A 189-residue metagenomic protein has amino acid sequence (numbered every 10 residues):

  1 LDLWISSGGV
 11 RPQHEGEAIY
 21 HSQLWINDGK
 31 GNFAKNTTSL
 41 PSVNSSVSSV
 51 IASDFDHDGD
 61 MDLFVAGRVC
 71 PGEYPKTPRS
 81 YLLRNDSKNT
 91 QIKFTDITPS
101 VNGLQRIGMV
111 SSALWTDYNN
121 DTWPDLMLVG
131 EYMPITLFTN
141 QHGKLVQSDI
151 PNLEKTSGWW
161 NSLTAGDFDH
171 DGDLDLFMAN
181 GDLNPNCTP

Functional and structural regions predicted by a protein language model:
L1, I26, S39, V47-H57 (+8 more regions): Beta-propeller blade termini
L3-S6, V65-A66, L128, M178: Residue position within the beta-strands of beta-propeller blades
G8-V10, R68-C70, E131-Y132, G181-L183: Short loop/turn segments immediately following the C-termini of beta-strands
P12, H21-S45, K76, Y81-G108 (+1 more regions): Blade-edge motifs of beta-propeller repeat domains
Q13-Y20, G72-P78, G130-M133, C187-P189: Short, solvent-exposed loop/turn segments at conserved positions within beta-propeller repeat blades
K30, H57, S87-N89, N120 (+3 more regions): Short strand-connecting beta-turns/loops that link adjacent beta-strands
A52, V129-G130: Small/polar loops that bind or transfer phosphate-bearing groups
